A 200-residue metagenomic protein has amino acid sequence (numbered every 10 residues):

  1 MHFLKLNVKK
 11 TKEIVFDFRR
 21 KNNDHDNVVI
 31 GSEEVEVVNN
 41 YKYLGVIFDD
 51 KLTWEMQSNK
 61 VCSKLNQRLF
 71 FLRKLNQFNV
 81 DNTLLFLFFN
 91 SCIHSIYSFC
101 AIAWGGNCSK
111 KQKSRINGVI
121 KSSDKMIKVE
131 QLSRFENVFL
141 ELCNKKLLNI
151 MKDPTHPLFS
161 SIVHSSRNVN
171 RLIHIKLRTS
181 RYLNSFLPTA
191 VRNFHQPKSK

Functional and structural regions predicted by a protein language model:
M1-H2, N66: Inter-domain linker/hinge segments that demarcate the starts of reverse transcriptase and RNase H-type modules
L4, F70, K74, S98-I102 (+4 more regions): Charged/polar positions within long, soluble alpha-helices
L4-Y41: Short, conserved micro-motifs composed of acidic
K12-D17, N22, K60-K64, K113-K121: Structured, non-transmembrane catalytic/binding cores
S32-I102: Basic, alpha-helical interaction scaffolds
N107-K200: Short linear motifs embedded in intrinsically disordered, charge-biased segments
